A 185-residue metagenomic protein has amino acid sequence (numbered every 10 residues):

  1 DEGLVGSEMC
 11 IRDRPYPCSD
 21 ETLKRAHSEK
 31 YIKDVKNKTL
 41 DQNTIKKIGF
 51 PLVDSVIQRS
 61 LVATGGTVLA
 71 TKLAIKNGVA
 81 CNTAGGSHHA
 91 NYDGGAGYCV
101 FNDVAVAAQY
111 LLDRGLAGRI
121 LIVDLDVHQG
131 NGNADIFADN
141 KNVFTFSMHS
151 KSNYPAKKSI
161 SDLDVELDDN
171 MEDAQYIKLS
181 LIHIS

Functional and structural regions predicted by a protein language model:
D1-G6, I11, I182-H183: Single conserved hydrophobic/aromatic residue that forms the stacking wall/gate of nucleotide- or nucleobase-binding
L4-G6, N77, N140, S159: A structure-centric signal for secondary-structure junctions around beta-strands
S7-E8, R12-A105, E166: Metal-dependent C-N hydrolase catalytic cores
V68, N82-L181, S185: Conserved alpha-helical scaffold segments that buttress catalytic/binding sites
